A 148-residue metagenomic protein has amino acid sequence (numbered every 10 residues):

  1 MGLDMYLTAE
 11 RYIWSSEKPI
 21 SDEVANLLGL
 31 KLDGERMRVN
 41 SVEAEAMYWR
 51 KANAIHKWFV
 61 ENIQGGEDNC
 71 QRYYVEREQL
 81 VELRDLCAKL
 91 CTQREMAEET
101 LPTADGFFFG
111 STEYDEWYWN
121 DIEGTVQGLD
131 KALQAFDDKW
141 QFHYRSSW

Functional and structural regions predicted by a protein language model:
M1-W148: Acidic (Asp/Glu-rich) sequence patches and key acidic residues that form negatively charged surfaces used
